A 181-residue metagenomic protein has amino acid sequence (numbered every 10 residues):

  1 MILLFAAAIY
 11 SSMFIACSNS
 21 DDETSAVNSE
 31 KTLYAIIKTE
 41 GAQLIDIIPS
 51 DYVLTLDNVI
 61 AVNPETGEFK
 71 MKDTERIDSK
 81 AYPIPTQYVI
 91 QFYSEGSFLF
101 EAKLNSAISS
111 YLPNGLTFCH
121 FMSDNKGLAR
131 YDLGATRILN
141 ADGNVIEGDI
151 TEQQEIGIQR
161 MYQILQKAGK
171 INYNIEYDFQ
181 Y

Functional and structural regions predicted by a protein language model:
M1-I15: Sec-dependent bacterial lipoprotein signal peptides
L3, S18, T55: Residue-level detector of functional hotspots within protein domains
S11-S29: Bacterial Sec-dependent N-terminal signal peptides
S25-Y181: A structural signal for conserved, well-ordered secondary-structure elements that form binding/interaction cores
